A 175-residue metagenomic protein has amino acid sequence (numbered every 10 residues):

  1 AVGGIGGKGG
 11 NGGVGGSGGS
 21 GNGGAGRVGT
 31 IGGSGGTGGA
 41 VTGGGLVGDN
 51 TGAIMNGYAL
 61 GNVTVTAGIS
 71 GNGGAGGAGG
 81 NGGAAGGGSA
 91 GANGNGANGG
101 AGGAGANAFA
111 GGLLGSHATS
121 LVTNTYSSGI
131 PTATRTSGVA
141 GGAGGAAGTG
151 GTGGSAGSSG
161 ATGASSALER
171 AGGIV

Functional and structural regions predicted by a protein language model:
A1-V175: Predominantly extracellular/luminal carbohydrate-interaction, adhesion, and secreted-enzyme modules that are
